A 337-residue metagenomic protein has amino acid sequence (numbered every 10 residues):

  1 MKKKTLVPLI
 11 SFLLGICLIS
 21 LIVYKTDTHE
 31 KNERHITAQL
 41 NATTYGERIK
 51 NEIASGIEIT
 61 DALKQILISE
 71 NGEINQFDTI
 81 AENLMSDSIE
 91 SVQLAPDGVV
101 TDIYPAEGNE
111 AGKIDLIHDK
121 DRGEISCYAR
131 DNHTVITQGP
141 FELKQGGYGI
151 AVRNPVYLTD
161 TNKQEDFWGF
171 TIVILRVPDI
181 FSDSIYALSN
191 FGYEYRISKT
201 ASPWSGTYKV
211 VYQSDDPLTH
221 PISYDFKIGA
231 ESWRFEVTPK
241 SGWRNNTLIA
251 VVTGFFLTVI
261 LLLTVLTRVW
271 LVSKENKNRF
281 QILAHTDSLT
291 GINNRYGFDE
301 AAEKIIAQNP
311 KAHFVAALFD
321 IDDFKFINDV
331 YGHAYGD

Functional and structural regions predicted by a protein language model:
K2-L14: N-terminal signal-anchor/signal peptide hydrophobic helix marking the start of the first transmembrane segment
L14-G72: Juxtamembrane extracytoplasmic/periplasmic/luminal helical "stalk" adjacent to the first N-terminal
D61, Q93, V315-D320: Active-site-flanking beta-strand signature of metal-NTP-handling nucleotidyl enzymes and homologous cyclase-like
I68-S232: Intrinsically disordered, low-complexity polar/acidic regions
W168-G169, W233, G297, H313: Short beta-strand edge/capping elements of PAS-family sensory modules
V173, F235-V237, A317: Sensory beta-strand/linker motifs that couple input domains to effectors
T238, W243-S288, Y296-I306, H313: Signal-transducing coiled-coil linker helices
Q281-E300, F319-Y335: Conserved nucleotide-binding and Mg2+-coordinating catalytic segments in signaling enzymes
